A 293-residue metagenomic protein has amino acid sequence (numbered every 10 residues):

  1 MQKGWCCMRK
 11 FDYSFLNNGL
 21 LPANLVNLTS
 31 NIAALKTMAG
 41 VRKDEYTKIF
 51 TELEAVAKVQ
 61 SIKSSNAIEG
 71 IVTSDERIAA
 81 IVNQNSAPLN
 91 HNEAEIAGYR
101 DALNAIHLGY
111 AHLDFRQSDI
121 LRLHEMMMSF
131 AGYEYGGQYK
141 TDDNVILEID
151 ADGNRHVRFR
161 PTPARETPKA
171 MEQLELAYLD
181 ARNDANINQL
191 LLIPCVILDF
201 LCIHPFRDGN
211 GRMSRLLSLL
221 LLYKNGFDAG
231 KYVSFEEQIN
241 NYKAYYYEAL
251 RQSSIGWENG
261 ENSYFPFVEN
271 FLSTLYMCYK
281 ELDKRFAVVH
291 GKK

Functional and structural regions predicted by a protein language model:
M1-K293: FIC/Doc superfamily catalytic core
